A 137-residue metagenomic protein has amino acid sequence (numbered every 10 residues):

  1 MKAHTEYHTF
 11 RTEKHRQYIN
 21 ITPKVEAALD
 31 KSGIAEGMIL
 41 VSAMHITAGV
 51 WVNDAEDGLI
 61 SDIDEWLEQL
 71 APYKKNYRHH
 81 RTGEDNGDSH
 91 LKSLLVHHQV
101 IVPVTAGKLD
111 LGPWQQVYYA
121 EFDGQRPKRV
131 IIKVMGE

Functional and structural regions predicted by a protein language model:
M1-E137: Active-site histidine-anchored catalytic micro-motif
